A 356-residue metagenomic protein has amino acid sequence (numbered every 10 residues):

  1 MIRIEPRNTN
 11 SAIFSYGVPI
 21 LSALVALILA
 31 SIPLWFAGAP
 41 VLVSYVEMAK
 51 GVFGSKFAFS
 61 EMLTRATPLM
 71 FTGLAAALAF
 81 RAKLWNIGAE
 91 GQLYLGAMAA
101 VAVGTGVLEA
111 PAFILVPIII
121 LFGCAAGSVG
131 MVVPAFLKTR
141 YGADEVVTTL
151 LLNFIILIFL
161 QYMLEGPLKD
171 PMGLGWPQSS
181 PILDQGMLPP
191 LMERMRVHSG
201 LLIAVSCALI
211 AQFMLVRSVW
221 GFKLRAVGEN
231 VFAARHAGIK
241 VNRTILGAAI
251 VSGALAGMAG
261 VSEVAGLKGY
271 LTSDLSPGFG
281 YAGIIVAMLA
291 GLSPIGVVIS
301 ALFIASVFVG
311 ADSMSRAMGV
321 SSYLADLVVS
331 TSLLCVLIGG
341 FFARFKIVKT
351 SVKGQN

Functional and structural regions predicted by a protein language model:
M1-A23, S31, W35, L209 (+4 more regions): Cytosolic-side transmembrane-helix boundaries in multi-pass membrane proteins
V18-P19, E61, R65, A89-A97 (+7 more regions): Alpha-helical transmembrane segments of multi-pass membrane proteins, especially transporters and channels
P19-L34, T72-A76, A97-V103, C124-S128 (+6 more regions): Hydrophobic core segments of alpha-helical transmembrane domains in multi-pass membrane transport and ion-translocation
V25-V43, E47-V52, L164, Q212-V219: Structural signal for alpha-helical transmembrane segments and their membrane-water exit/capping regions in multi-pass
I32-A37, V43, E47, V52-V107 (+3 more regions): Single transmembrane alpha-helix segments in multi-pass membrane proteins
E145-R217, L324, Q355-N356: Transmembrane helix-bundle core of multi-pass membrane transporters and related energy-transducing complexes
E193-Y270, P294-I299: Helix-loop-helix "hairpin" substructures at the membrane interface of multi-pass membrane proteins
I250-S330: Transmembrane alpha-helical segments in multi-pass inner-membrane proteins
